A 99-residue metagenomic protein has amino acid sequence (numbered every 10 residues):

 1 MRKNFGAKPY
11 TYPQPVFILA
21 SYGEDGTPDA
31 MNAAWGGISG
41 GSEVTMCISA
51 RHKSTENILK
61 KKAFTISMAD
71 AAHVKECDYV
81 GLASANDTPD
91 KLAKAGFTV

Functional and structural regions predicted by a protein language model:
M1-M31, G37-V99: Active-site-proximal mixed secondary-structure blocks
